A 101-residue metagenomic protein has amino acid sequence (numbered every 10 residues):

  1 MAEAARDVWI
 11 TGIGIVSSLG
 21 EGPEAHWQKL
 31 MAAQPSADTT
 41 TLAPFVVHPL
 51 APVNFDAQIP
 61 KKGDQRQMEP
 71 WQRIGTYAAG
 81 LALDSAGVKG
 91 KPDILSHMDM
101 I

Functional and structural regions predicted by a protein language model:
M1-I101: Conserved "HGTGT" condensation-loop signature of ketosynthase/thiolase-family condensing enzymes that catalyze
